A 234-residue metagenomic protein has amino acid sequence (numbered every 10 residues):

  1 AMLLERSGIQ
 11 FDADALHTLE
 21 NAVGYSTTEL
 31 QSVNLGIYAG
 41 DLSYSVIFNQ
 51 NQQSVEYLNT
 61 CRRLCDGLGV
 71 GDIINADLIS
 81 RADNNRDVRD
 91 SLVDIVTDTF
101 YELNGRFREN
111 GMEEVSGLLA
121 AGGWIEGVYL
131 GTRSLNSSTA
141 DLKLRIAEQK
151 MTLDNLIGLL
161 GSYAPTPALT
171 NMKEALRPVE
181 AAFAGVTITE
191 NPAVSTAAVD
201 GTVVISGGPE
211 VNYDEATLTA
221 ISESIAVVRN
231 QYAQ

Functional and structural regions predicted by a protein language model:
A1-L4, L16-V23, E109, V204 (+2 more regions): Immediate post-signal-peptide N-terminus of mature secreted/exported proteins
A1-N85: N-terminal Sec/ER secretory leader and immediately downstream segment of secreted/extracellular precursors
V23, T27-L30, N34, L42-N49 (+8 more regions): Non-transmembrane, amphipathic alpha-helical segments
G40, N59, Y101, G122 (+5 more regions): Solvent-exposed, polar/charged alpha-helical surfaces in well-ordered, non-transmembrane soluble domains, broadly
L42-N49, L68, F107-N110, G131-T139 (+4 more regions): Secondary-structure edge/capping motif, primarily at the C-terminal ends of alpha-helices and the immediately following
V88-K173: Extended amphipathic alpha-helical interaction segments
T166-Q234: A cross-kingdom marker for long, charged
